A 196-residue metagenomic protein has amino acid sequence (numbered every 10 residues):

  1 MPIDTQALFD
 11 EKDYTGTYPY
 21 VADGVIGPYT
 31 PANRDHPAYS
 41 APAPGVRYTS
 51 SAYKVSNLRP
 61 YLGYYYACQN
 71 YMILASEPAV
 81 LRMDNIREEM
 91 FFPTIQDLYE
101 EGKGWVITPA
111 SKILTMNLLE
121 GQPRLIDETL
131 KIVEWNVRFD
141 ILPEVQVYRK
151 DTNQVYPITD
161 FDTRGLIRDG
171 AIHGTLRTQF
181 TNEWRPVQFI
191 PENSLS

Functional and structural regions predicted by a protein language model:
M1-A22, Q122-S196: Exposed beta-sheet edge and beta->alpha loop/turn motif
G24-I113: Core segments of small alpha/beta cavity-forming domains
K112-P123: Long, compositionally biased
